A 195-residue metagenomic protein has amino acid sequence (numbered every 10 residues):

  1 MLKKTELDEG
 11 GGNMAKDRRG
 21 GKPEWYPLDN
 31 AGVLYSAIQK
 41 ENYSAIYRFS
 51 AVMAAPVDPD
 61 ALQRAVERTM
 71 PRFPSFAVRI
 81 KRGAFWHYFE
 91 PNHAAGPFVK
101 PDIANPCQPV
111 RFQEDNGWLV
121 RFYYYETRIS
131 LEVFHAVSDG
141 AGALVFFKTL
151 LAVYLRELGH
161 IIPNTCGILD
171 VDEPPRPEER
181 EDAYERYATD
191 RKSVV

Functional and structural regions predicted by a protein language model:
L2-K4, G10-A188: Non-catalytic N-terminal regions of enzymes
V194: Conserved small/polar residues in nucleotide/adenosyl-binding loops
